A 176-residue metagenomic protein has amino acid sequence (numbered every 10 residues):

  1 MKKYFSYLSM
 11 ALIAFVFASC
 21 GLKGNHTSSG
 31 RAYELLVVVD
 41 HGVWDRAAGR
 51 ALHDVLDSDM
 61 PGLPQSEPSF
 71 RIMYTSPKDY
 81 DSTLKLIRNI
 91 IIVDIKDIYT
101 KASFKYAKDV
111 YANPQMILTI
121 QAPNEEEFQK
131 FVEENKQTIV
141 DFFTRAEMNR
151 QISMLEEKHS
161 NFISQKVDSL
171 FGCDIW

Functional and structural regions predicted by a protein language model:
M1-S29: Bacterial Sec-dependent N-terminal signal peptides
C20-W176: N-terminal targeting sequences that direct proteins away from the cytosol to non-cytosolic compartments
